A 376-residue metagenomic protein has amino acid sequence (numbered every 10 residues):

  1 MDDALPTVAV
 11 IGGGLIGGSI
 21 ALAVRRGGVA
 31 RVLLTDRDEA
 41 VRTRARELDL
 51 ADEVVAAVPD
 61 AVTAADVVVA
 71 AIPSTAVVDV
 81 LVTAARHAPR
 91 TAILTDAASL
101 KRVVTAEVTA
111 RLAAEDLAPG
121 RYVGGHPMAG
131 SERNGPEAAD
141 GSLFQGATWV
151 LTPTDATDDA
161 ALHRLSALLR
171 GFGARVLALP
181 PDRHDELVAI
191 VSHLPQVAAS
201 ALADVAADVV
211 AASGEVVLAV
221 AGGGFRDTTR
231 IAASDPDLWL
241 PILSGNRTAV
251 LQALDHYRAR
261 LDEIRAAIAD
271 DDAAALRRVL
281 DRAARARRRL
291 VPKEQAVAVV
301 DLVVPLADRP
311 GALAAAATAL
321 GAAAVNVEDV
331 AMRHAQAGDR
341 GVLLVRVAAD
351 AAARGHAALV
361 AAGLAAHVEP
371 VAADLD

Functional and structural regions predicted by a protein language model:
M1-A57: NAD(P)+-binding Rossmann beta1-loop-alpha1 motif at the extreme N-terminus of oxidoreductases
R37-D38, A98, R333: Residues in the short beta-alpha loop(s) of Rossmann-like NAD(P)-binding domains
V58-T95: Rossmann-like NAD(P)-binding element
V80-P136: Rossmann-like NAD(P)(H) cofactor-binding subdomain of soluble oxidoreductases
L143-I231: Internal alpha-helical scaffold of NAD(P)-dependent oxidoreductase catalytic cores
S213-A283: Interdomain hinge/lid region at the active-site interface of Rossmann-like NAD(P)-dependent oxidoreductases
A286-D376: A conserved regulatory-domain signal marking ACT and ACT-like small-molecule sensing domains and adjacent regulatory
